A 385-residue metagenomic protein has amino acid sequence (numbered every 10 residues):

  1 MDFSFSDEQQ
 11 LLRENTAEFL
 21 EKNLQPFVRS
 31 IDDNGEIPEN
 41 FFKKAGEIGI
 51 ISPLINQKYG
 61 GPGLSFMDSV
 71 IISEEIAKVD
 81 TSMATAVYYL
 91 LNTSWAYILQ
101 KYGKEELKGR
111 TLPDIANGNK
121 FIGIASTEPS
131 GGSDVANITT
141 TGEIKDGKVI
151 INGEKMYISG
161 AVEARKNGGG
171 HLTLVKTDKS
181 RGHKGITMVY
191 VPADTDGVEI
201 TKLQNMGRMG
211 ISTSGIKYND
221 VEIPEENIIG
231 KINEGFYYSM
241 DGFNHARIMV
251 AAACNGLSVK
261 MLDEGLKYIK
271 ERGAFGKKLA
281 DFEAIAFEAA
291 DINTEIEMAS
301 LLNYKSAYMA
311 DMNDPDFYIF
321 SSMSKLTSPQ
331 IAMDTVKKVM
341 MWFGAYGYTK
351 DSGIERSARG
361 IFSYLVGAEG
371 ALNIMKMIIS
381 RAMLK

Functional and structural regions predicted by a protein language model:
M1-D80, Y102-L107, D114-N119, G132-V135 (+3 more regions): Alpha-helical interface subdomain recognition
G49, I72-A77, L174-V175, V191-D196 (+1 more regions): Short Ser/Thr-interspersed hydrophobic loop/turn segments at strand-loop and sheet-helix junctions that line or gate
V79-L90: Short, flexible active-site-proximal loops enriched in glycine and acidic residues
G118-S126, T173-L174: A short, Trp-centered hydrophobic/proline-enriched beta-strand micro-motif
S130-S133, A161-R165, T177-S180, Q204-I211: Short Gly/Pro-enriched turn/cap motifs at secondary-structure boundaries
N137, D196-E222: Flexible, small-/acidic-enriched active-site or ligand-binding loops
K148, N152-E199: A short core secondary-structure module
S214-S239: A short, charged helix-loop
